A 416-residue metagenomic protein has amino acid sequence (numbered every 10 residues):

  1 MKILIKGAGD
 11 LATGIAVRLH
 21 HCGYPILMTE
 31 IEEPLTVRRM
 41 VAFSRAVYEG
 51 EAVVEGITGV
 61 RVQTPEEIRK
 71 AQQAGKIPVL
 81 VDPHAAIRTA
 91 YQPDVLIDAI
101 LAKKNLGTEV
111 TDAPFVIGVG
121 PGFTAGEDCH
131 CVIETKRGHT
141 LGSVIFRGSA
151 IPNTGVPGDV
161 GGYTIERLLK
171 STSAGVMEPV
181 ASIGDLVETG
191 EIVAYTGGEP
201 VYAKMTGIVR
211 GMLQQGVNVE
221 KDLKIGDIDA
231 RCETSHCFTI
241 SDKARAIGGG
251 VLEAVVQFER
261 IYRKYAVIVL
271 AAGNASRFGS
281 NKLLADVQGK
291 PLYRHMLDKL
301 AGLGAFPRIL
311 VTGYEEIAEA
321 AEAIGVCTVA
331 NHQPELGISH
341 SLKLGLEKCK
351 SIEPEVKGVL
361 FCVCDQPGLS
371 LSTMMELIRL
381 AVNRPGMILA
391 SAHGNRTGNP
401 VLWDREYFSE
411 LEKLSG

Functional and structural regions predicted by a protein language model:
M1-Y262: Well-ordered secondary-structure scaffolds
I3, Y265-V267, V359: Conserved hydrophobic helix-helix packing surfaces used for dimerization/oligomerization
E32-P34, R263-E315: N-terminal glycine-rich phosphate-binding loop and ensuing alpha1 helix
F43-E49, G325-T328, L346-K348, Y407: Short, hinge-like loop/turn segments at secondary-structure boundaries
L101-K103, G122, G273-A275, E315 (+3 more regions): Short glycine-rich anion-binding loops that position phosphate/pyrophosphate groups of nucleotides and phosphorylated
R294-G358, S372: Conserved N-terminal catalytic core of the sugar/cofactor nucleotidyltransferase
E335-R405: Conserved beta-loop-beta/alpha segment of the NTase-like Rossmann-fold superfamily that binds/positions NTPs
E406-G416: Active-site oxyanion/phosphate-handling segment shared across diverse enzymes
